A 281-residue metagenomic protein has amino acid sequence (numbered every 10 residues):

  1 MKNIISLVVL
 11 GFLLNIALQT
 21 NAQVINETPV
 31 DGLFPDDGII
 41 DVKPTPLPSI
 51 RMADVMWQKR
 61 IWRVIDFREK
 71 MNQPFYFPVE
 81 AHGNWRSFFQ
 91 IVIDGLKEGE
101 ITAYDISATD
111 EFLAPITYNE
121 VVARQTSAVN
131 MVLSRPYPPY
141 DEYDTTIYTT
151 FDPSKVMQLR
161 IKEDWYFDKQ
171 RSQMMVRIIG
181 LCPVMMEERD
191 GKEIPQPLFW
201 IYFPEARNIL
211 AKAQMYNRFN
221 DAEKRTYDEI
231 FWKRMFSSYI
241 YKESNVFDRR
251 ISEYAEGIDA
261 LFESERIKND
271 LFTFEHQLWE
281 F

Functional and structural regions predicted by a protein language model:
M1-P29: Bacterial Sec-dependent N-terminal signal peptides
Q23-Q170, P204-F281: A domain-level signal for the mature, folded cores of soluble proteins
S154-V156, V176-I178, Q196-L198: Extracytoplasmic
Q173, I178-E193: Extended serine/threonine-enriched, polar tracts that run as long, contiguous segments within proteins
K192-E205: Short linear, low-complexity motifs centered on an aromatic residue
